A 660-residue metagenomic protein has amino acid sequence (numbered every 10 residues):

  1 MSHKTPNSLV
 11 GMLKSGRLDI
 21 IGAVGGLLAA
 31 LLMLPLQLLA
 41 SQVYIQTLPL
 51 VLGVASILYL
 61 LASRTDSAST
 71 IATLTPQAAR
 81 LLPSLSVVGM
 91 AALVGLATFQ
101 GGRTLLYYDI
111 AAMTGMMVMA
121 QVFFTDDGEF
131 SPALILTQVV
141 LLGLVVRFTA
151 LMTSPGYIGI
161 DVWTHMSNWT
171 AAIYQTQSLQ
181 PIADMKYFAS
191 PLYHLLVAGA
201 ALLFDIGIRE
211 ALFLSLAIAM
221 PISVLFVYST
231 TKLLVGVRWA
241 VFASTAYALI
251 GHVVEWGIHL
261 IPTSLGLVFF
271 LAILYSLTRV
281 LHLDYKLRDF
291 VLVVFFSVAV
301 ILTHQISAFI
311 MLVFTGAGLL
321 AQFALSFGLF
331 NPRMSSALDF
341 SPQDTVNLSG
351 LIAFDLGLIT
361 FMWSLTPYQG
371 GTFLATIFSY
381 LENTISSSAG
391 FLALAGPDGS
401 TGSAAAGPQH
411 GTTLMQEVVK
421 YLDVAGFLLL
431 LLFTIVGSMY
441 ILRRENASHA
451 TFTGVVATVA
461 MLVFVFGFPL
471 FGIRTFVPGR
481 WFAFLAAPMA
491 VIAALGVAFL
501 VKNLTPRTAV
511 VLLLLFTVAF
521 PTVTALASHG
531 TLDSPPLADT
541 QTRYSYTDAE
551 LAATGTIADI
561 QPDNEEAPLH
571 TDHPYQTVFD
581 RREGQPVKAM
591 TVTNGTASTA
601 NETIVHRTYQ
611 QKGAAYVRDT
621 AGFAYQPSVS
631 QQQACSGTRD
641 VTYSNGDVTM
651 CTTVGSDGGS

Functional and structural regions predicted by a protein language model:
S2-L28, Y44-Q46, Y59-T149, L351-I352: Start-transfer (signal-anchor) and selected internal transmembrane alpha helices of multi-pass inner/ER membrane
L39-S41, G159-D161, I258-G266, L287-V291 (+1 more regions): Transmembrane catalytic cores of multi-pass membrane glycosyltransferases and polysaccharide-assembly enzymes
A68, F269, G479, L495 (+1 more regions): Extracytoplasmic
Y108-A112, F309, I473-K502: Hydrophobic/aromatic-rich transmembrane helices and adjacent perimembrane loops
G128-V268, G479-F484: Active-site lumenal/periplasmic loops and adjacent helix-entry segments of GT-C-fold, multi-pass membrane
A133-V139, L348-F361, T505-S528: Internal/C-terminal transmembrane anchor helices
L271-R288: Membrane-interface transmembrane helices that cradle and orient dolichyl/undecaprenyl
D284, R333-V346, Y421-G426, L432-M461 (+1 more regions): Membrane-interface helix-loop-helix junctions at transmembrane boundaries of multi-pass membrane enzymes, predominantly
